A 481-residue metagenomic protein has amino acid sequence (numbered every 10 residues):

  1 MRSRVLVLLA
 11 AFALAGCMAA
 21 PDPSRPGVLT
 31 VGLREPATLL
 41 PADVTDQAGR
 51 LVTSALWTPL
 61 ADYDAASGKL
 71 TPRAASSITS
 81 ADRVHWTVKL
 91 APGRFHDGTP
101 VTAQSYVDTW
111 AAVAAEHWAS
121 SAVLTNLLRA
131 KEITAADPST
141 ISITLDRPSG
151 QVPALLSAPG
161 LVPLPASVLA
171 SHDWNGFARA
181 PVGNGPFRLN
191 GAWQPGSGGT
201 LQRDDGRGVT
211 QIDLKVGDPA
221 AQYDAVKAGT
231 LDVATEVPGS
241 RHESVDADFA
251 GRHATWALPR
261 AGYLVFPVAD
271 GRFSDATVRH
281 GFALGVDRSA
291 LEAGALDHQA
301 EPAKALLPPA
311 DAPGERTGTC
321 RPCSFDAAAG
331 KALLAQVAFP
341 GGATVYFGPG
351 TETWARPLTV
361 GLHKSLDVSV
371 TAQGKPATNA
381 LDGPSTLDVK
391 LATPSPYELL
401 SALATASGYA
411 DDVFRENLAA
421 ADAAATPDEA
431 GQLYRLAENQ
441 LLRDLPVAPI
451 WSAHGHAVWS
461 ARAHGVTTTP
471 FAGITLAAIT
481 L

Functional and structural regions predicted by a protein language model:
G32-D82, A111, V182: N-terminal lobe/hinge region of extracytoplasmic solute-binding protein
H85, A122-L169: Surface-exposed binding/hinge segments that line and control ligand-binding clefts or catalytic entry sites
Q151-Q211: Gly/Pro-rich hinge or "lid" segments in bacterial periplasmic/extracellular proteins
P195-S244: Ligand-site clamp/hinge motif
A269-D311, W354, L441-P446: Periplasmic-binding protein-like
H298-V337, T353: Structural transition elements
A372-G374, E398-A461, L481: Extracytoplasmic/peripheral linker and loop segments enriched in polar/acidic and small residues with frequent Thr/Pro
A457-L481: Long beta-strand-rich cores associated with HINT superfamily self-processing modules
